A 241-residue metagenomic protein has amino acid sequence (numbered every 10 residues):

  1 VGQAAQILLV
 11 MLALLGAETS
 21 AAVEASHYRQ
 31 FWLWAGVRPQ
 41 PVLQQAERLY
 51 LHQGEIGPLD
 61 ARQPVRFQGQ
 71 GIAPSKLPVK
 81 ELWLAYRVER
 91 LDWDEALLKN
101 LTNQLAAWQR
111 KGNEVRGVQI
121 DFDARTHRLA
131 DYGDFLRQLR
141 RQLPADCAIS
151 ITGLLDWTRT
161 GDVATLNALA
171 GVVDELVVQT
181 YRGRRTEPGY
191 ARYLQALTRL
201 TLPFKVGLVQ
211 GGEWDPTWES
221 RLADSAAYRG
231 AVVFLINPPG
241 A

Functional and structural regions predicted by a protein language model:
G2-V10: Sec-dependent signal peptide recognition, specifically the positively charged N-region followed immediately by
Q6, G16-A241: Secreted glycan hydrolases and related glycan-binding modules that recognize and/or cleave
